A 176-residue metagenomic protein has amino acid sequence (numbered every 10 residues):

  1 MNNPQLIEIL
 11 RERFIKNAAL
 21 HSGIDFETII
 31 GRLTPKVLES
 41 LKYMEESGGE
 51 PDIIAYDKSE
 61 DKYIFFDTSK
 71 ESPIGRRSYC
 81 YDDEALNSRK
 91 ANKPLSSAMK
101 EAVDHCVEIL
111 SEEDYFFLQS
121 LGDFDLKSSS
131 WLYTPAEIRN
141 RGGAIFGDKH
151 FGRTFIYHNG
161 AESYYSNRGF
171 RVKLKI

Functional and structural regions predicted by a protein language model:
N2-E108, D114-I176: A binding-site-centric feature that preferentially detects glycan-recognition modules on secreted/surface proteins
